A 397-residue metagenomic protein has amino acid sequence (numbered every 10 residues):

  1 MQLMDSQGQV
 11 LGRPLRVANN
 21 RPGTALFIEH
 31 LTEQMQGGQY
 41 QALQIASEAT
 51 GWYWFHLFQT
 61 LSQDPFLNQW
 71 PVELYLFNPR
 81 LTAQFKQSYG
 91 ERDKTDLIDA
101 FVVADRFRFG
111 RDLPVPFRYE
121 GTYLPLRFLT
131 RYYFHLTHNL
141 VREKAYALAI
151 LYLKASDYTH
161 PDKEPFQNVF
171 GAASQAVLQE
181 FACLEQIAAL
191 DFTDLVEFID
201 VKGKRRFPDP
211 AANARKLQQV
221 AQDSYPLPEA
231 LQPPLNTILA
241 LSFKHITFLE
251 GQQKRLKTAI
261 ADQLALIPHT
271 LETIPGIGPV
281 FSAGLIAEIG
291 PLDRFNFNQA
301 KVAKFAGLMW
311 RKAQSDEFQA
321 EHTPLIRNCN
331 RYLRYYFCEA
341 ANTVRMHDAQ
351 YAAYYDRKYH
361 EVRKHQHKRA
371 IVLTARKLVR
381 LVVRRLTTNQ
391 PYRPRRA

Functional and structural regions predicted by a protein language model:
M1-A397: A detector of single, family-specific signature residues that are central to catalytic or substrate-handling motifs
